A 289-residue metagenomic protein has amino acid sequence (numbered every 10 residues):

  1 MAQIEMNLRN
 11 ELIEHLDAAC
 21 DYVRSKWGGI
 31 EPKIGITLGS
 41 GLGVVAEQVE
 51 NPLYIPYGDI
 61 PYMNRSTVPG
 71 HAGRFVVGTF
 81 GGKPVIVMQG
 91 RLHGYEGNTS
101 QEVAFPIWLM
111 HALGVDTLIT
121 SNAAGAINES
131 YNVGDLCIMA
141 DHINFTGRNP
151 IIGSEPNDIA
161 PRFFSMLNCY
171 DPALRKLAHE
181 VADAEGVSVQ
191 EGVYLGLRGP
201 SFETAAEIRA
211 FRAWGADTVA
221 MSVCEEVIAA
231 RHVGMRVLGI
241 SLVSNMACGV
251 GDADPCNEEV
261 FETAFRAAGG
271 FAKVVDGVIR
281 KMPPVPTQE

Functional and structural regions predicted by a protein language model:
A2-M166: Metabolite-binding pocket within alpha/beta catalytic cores that recognizes anionic/polar moieties
H111-G114, R212, R231: Non-catalytic positions within long, well-ordered alpha-helices that form the structural scaffold/packing of enzyme
D116-T117, D217, R236: Short acidic/polar active-site loop segments enriched in Thr and Asp
I143, G147, G153-P200: Histidine/lysine/aspartate-rich catalytic loop segments that bind and position anionic ligands
E180-D217, V275, M282-P286: Active-site/ligand-binding-proximal alpha/beta "capping" segment
M221-E259: Zn-dependent metallopeptidase/amidohydrolase metal-coordination segment
A247-E289: His/Asp/Glu-rich mid-to-C-terminal helical/loop segments that flank catalytic regions of hydrolases
